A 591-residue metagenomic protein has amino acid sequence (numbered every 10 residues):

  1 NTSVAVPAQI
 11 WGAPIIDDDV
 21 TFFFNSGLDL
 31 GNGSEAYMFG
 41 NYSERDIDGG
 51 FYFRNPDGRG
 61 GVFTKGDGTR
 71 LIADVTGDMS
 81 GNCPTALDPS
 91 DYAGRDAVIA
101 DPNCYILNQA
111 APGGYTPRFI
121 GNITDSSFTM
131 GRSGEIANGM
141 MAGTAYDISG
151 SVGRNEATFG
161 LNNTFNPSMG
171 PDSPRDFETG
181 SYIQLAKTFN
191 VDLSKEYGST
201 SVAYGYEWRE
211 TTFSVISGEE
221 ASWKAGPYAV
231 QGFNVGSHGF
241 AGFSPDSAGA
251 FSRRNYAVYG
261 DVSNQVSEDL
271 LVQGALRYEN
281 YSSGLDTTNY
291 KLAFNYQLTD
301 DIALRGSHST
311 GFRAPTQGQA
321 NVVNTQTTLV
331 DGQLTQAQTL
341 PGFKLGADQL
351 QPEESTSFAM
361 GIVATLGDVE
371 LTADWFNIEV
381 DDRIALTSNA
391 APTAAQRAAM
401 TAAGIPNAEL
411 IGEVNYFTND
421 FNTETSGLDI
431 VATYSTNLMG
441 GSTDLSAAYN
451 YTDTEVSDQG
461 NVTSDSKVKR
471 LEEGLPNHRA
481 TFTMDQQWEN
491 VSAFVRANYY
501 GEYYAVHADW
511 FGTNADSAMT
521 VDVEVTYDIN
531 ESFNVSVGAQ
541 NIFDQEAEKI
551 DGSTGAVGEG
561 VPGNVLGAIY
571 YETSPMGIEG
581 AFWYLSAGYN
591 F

Functional and structural regions predicted by a protein language model:
N1-G113, P117-E135, M140-M141, D528: Transmembrane beta-barrel wall of Gram-negative outer-membrane proteins
N1-G31, I47-F51, C104-D125, D172-T188 (+6 more regions): Outer-membrane beta-barrel proteins
V20, Y42-D46, I136, V152-E156 (+14 more regions): Transmembrane beta-strands of outer-membrane beta-barrel pores
G33-A36, G139-Y146, S199-V202, D269-V272 (+6 more regions): Repeated loop/turn-to-beta-strand initiation elements of outer-membrane beta-barrel proteins
P117-I123, S127-F128, A137, G150-V152 (+4 more regions): Outer-membrane beta-barrel transmembrane domain signature of Gram-negative proteins, especially the mid-to-C-terminal
G239, F243-N255, D301, G311-E379 (+5 more regions): Outer-membrane beta-barrel signature, preferentially recognizing the C-terminal barrel domain of Gram-negative
F376-A508, S586, N590: Gram-negative outer-membrane beta-barrel transporters
V380, Y499-A505, T526-F591: C-terminal beta-signal and adjacent terminal beta-strands/loops of Gram-negative outer-membrane beta-barrel proteins
